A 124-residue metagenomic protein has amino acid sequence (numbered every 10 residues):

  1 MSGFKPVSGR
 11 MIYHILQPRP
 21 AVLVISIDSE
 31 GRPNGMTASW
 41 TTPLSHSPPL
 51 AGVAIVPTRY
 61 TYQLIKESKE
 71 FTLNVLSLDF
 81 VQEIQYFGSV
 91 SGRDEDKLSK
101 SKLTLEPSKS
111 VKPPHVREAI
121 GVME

Functional and structural regions predicted by a protein language model:
M1-E124: Active-site-proximal mixed secondary-structure blocks
